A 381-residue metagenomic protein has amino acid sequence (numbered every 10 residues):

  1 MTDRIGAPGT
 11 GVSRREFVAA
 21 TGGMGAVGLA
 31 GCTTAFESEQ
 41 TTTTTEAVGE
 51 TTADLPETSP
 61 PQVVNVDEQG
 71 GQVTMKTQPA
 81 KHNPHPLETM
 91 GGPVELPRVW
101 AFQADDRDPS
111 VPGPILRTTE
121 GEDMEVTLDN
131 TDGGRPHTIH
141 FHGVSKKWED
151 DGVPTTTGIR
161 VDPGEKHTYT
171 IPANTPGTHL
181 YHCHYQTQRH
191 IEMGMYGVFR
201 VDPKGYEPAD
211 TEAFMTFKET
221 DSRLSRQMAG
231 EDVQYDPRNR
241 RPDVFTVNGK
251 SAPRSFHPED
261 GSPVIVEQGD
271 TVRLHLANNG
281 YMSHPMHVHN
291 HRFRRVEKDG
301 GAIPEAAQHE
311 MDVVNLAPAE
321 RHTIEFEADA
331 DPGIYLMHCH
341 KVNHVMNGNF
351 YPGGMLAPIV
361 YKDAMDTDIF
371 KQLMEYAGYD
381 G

Functional and structural regions predicted by a protein language model:
T2-T10, E16-A26, F36-H137, G143-K147 (+5 more regions): N-terminal, post-signal-peptide metal-ligating segments of extracellular/periplasmic oxidoreductases, dominated by
T77-R200, M282-N315, L336-A357: Histidine- and aromatic-enriched segments that form or immediately flank copper-ligand environments
D129-T131, A277-N279, D329: Acidic, Ser/Thr
Y169-N174, I324-A330: Short, hydrophobic beta-strand segments
L180, Y206, A213-M215, E219-D232: Conserved, well-structured core segments that form or line functional sites
I265, V272-M286: Long, repeat-rich segments with strong aromatic
